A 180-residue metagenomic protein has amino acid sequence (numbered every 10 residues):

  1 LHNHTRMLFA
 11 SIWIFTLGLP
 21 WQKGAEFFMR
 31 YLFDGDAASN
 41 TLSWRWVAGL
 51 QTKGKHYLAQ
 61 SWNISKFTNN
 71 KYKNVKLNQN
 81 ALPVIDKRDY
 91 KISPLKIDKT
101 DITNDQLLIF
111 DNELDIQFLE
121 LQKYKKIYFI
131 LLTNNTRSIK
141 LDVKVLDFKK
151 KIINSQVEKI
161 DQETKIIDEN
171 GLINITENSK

Functional and structural regions predicted by a protein language model:
L1-N3, S11-S179: C-terminal catalytic domain of photolyase/cryptochrome flavoproteins, centering on the FAD-binding pocket
L8: Short, conserved phosphate-binding/catalytic loop or strand-edge motifs used in phosphoryl-/nucleotidyl-transfer
